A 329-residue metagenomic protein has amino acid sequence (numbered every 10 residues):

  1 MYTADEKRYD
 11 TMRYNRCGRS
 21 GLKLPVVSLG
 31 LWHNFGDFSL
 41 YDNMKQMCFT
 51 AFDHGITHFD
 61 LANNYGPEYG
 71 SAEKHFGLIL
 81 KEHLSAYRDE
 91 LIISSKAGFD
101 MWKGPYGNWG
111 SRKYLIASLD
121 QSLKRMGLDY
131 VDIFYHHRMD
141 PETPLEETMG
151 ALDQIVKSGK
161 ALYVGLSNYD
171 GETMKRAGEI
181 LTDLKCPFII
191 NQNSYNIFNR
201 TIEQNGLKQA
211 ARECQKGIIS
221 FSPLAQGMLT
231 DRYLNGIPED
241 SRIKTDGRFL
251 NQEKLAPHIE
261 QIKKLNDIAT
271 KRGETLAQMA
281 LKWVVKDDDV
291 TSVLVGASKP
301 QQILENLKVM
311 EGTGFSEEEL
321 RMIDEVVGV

Functional and structural regions predicted by a protein language model:
M1-L91, K157: N-terminal binding-site loop/beta-alpha segment at the start of enzyme catalytic domains that lines or forms
Y2-T11, T143-V329: Beta/alpha (TIM)-barrel catalytic core signal, keyed to glycine-rich beta->alpha loops juxtaposed to Asp/Glu that bind
G18-G36, S94-G107, Y130, Y135: N-terminal small/glycine-rich loop or linker at the start of catalytic domains across soluble metabolic enzymes
L22-V27, G55-T57, S85-L91, L128-D132 (+5 more regions): Short, well-ordered coil/turn segments that N-cap beta-strands
L29, L61, S95, I133-H136 (+4 more regions): Conserved beta-strand positions
F35-L40, N64-A72, D140-P144, G171-E172 (+1 more regions): Acidic-and-aromatic substrate-binding clefts and catalytic sites of carbohydrate-active enzymes
F38-A51, G110-M126, M174-G178: Short, acidic/polar
K124-T143: Active-site groove signature of glycoside hydrolases
